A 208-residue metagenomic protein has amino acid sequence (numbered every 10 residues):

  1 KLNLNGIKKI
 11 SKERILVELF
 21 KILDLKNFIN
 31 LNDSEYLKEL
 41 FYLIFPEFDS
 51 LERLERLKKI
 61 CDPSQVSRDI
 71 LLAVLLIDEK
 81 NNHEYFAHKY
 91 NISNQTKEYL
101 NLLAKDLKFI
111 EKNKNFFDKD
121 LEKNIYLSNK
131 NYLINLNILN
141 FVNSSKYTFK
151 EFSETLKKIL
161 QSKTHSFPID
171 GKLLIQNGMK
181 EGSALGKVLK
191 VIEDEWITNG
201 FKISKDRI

Functional and structural regions predicted by a protein language model:
K1-I7: Internal alpha/beta core interface subdomains
K8-K9, E13-V17, K180: Divalent-cation-assisted or electrostatically stabilized phosphate/pyrophosphate-binding catalytic cores
S11, L23, G200: Catalytic cores of large soluble enzymes that bind and process phosphate-bearing ligands
I22-L25, K38: Phosphate/oxyanion-binding loops and surfaces in catalytic or ligand/nucleic-acid-binding neighborhoods
S34-I208: C-terminal subdomains that position terminal phosphate/3'-OH groups for nucleotidyl transfer/ligation, primarily on
